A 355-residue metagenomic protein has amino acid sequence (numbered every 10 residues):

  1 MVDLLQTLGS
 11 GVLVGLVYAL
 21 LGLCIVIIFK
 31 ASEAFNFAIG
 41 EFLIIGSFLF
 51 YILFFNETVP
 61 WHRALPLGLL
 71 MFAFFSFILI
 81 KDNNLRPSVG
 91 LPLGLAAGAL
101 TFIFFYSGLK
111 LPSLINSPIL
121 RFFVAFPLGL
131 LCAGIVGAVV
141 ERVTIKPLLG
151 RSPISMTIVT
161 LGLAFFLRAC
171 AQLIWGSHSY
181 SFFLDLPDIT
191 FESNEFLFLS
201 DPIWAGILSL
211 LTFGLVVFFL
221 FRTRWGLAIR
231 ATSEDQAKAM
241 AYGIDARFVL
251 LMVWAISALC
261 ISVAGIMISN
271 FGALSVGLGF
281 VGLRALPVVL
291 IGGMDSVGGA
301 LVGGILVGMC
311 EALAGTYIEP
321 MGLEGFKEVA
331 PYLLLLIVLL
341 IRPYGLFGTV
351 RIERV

Functional and structural regions predicted by a protein language model:
M1-V17, K110, F219-R224, L250-V289 (+1 more regions): Inter-helical junctions in multi-pass inner-membrane proteins, predominant in energy-converting antiporter-like
L4-F55, A73-P87, V139-V140, I145-S155 (+1 more regions): Single transmembrane alpha-helix segments in multi-pass membrane proteins
V17-I25, A38-N56, L95-L111, L163 (+4 more regions): Hydrophobic alpha-helical segments within and immediately flanking transmembrane helices of multi-pass membrane proteins
G40-I45, G90-G98, L148-Q172, L278-L290 (+2 more regions): Pore- or pathway-lining transmembrane helices of multi-pass membrane proteins that form conduits for solutes/ions
P60-V159, L163, V302-V307, E311 (+1 more regions): Alpha-helical transmembrane segments within multi-pass membrane transporters and channels
F72-F104, V143, E234-A241, D245-F248 (+1 more regions): Cytosolic-side transmembrane-helix boundaries in multi-pass membrane proteins
S113-P118, G129, V143, P147-R222 (+5 more regions): Transmembrane helix-bundle core of multi-pass membrane transporters and related energy-transducing complexes
L197-L274, V297-G303: Helix-loop-helix "hairpin" substructures at the membrane interface of multi-pass membrane proteins
